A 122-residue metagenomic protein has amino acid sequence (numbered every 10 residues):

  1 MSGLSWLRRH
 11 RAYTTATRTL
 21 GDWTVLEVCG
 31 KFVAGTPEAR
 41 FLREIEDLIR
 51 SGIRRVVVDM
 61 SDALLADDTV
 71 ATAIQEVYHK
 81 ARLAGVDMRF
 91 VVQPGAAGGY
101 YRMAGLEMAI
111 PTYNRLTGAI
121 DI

Functional and structural regions predicted by a protein language model:
L4-R43: STAS-typified acidic loop motif
D22, G95, T117: Residues that form or immediately flank small-molecule/cofactor binding pockets and catalytic motifs
V33-I110: Amphipathic alpha-helical interaction surfaces in cytosolic regulatory modules
L48, A119-I122: C-terminal alpha-helix
M108-A119: Short acidic-hydrophobic, aromatic-tinged amphipathic segments that line or gate anion-handling sites
